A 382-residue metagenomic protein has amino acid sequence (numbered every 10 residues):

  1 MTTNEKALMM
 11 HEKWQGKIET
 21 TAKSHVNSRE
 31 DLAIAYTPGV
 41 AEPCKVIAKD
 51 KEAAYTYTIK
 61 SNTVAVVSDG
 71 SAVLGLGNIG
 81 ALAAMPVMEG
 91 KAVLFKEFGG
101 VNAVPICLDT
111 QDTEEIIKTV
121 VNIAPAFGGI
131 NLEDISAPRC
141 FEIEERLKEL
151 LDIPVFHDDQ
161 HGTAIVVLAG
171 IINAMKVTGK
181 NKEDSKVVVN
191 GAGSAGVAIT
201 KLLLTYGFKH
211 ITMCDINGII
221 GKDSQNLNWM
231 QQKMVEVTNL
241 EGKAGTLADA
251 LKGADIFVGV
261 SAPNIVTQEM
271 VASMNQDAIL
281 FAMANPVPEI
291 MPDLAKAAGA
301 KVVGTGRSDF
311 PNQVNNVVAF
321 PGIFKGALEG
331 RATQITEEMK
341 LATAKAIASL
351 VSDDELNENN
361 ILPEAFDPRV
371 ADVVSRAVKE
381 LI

Functional and structural regions predicted by a protein language model:
M1-I153, S375, L381: N-terminal ligand-binding/catalytic initiation module
E12, Y55-K60, K96-E97, N122-A124 (+8 more regions): Solvent-exposed alpha-helices and their adjacent loops that cap or buttress functional pockets in soluble metabolic
D69-S71, I79, L108-D109, D134-A137 (+5 more regions): Short, ordered loop/turn segments at secondary-structure junctions
L74, A81-G99, H157, I165-A262: Glycine-rich phosphate/diphosphate-binding loop of Rossmann-like nucleotide-binding domains
P105, N131-D134, V155-D158, V189 (+4 more regions): General beta-strand structural signal in soluble alpha/beta enzymes
D158, A282-I382: Adenosine-phosphate binding glycine-rich loop
Q232-V302, R307-D309: Rossmann-like adenosine-cofactor binding region
